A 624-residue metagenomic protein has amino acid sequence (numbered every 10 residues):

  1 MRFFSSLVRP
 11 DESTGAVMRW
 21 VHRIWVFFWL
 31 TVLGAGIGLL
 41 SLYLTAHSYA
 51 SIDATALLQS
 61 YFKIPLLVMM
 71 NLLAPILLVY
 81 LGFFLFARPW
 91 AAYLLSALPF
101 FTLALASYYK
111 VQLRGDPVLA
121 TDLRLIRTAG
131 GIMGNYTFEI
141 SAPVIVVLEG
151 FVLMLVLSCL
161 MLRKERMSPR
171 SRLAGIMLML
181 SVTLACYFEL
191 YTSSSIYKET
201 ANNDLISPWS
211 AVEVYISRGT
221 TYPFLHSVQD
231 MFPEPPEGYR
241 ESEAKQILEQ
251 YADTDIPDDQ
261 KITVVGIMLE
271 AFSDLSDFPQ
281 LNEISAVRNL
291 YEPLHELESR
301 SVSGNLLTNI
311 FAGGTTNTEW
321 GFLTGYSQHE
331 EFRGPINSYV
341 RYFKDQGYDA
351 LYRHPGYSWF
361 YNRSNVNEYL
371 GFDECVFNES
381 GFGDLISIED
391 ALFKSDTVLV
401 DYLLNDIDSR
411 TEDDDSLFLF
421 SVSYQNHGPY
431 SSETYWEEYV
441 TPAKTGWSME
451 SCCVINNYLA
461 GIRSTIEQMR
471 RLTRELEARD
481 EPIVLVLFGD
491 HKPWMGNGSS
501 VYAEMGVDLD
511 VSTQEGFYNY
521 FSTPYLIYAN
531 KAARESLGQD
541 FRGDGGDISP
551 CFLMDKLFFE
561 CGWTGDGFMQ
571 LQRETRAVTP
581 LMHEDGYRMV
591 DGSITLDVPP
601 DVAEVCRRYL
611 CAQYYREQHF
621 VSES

Functional and structural regions predicted by a protein language model:
R2-S210: Transmembrane and membrane-interface helices of multi-pass, inner-membrane envelope-modifying transferases
P10, V17, V21, E237-E241 (+4 more regions): Intrinsic-disorder-associated interaction segments
P10-E12, A16-W20, V68, K261 (+2 more regions): Helix-boundary/low-complexity linker signature
Y109-D122, S141, P236-R240, F377 (+2 more regions): A diffuse structural propensity rather than consistent per-protein peaks
R114, V118-L123, W209-T221, N309-T316 (+1 more regions): Membrane-interface micro-motifs in multi-pass membrane enzymes
L123-I126, R218-L225, E241, Y291 (+2 more regions): Alpha-helix initiation and N-capping motif
E189-G266: Membrane-interface segments at or immediately adjacent to transmembrane helices that form the boundary between
E249-D259, G266-L269, D274-S624: Solvent-exposed soluble domains appended to multi-pass membrane proteins
